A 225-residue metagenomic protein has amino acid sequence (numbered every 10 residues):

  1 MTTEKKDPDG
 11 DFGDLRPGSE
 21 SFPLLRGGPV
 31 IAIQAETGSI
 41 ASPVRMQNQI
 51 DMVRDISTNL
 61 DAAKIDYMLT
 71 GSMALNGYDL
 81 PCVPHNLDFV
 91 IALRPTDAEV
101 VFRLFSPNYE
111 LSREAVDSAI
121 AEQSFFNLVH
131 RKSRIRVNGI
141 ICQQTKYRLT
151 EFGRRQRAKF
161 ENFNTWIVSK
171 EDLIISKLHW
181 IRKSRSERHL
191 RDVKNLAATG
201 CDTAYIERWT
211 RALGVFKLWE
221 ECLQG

Functional and structural regions predicted by a protein language model:
K5-K6: Polybasic, lysine-rich low-complexity intrinsically disordered segments
G10-G13, G18, G27: Residue-identity detector for glycine
E20-G225: Compositionally biased terminal segments of proteins
